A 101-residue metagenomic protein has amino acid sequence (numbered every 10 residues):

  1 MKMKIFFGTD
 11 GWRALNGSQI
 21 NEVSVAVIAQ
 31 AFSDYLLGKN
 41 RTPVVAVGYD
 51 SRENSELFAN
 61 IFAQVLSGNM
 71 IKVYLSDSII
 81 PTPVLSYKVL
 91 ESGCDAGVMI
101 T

Functional and structural regions predicted by a protein language model:
M1-G68: An N-terminal, well-structured beta->alpha segment
K39-N40, V89-S92: Solvent-exposed alpha-helices and their adjacent loops that cap or buttress functional pockets in soluble metabolic
T42-V44, L75, I100-T101: Short, flexible active-site-proximal loops enriched in glycine and acidic residues
D50, S78-I80, T101: Short, ordered loop/turn segments at secondary-structure junctions
V65-D77: A glycine-rich helix N-cap at a beta->alpha junction
D77-V84, L90: Short acidic loop-to-helix transition motifs that present clustered carboxylates
E91-T101: Hydrophobic or amphipathic alpha-helical targeting/insertion segments
